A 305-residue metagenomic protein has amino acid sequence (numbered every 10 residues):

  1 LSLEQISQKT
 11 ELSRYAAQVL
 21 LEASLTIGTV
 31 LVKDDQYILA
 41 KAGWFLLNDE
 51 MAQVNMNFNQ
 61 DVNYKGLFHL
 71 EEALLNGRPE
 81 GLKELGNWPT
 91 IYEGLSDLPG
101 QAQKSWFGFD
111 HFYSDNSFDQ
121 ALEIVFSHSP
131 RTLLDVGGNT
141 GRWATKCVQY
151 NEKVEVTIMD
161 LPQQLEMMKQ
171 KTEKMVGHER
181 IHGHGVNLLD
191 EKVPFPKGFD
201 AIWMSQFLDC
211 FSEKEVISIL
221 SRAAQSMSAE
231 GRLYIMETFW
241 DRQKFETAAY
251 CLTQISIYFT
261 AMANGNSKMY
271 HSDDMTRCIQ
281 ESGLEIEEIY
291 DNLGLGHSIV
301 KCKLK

Functional and structural regions predicted by a protein language model:
L1-T26, L31-V32, S127, L134-K305: Alpha-helical subdomain
A17-R131: Conserved Class I S-adenosyl-L-methionine-dependent methyltransferase catalytic core
